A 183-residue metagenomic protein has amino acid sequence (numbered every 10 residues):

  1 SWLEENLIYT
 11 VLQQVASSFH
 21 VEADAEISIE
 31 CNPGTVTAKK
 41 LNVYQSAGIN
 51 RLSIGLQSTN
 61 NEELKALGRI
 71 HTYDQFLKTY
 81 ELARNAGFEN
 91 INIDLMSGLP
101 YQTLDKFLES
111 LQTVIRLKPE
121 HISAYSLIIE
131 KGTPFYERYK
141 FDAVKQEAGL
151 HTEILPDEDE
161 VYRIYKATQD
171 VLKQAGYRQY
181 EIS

Functional and structural regions predicted by a protein language model:
S1-S183: C-terminal scaffold of the Radical SAM
